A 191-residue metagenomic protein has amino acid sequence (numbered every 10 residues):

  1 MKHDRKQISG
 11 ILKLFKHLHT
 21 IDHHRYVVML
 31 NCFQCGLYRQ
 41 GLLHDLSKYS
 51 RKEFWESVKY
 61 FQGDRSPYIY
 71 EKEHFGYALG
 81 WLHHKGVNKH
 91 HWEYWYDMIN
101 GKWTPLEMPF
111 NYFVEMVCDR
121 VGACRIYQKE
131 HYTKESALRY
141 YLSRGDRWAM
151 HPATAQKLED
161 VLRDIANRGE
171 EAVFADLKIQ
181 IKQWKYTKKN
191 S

Functional and structural regions predicted by a protein language model:
M1-S191: Metal-dependent phosphohydrolase cores
